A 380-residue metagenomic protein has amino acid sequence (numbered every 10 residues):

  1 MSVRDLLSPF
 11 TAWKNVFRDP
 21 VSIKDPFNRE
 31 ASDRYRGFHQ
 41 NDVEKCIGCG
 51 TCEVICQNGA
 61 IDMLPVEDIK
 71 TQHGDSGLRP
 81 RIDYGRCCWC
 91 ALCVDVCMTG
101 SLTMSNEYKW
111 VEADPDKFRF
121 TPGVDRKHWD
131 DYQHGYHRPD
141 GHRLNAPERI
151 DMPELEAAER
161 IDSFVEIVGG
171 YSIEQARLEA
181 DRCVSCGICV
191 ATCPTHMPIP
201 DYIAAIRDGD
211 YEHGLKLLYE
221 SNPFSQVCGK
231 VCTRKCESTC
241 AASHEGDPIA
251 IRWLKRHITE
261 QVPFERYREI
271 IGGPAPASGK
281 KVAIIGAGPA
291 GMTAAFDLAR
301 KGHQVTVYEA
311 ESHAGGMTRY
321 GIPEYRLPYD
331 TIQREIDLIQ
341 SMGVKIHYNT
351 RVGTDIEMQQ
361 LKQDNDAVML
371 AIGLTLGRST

Functional and structural regions predicted by a protein language model:
M1-K70, R79, Y108-S278, Y329 (+1 more regions): Ferredoxin-type iron-sulfur electron-transfer modules and their immediate structural context
C46-D95, E245, A275-S312: Glycine-rich active-site/cofactor-binding loop and its immediate structural neighborhood
G59, G100, K301, M342 (+1 more regions): Conserved dinucleotide-binding and phosphotransfer motif residues
D62, C93, T103, C189 (+3 more regions): Residue-level detector of anion-binding/catalytic polar loops
L102, H257, E311-H313: Short beta-to-alpha linker loops that shape the active-site pocket of alpha/beta-hydrolase fold enzymes
M104, E309, Y348, L370-I372: General beta-strand structural signal in soluble alpha/beta enzymes
A157-E166, H196-R207, H213-L218, P248-R252 (+2 more regions): Beta1-alpha1 glycine-rich phosphate/pyrophosphate-binding loop at the start of Rossmann-like nucleotide-binding domains
I356, Q360-A367: Core beta-strand elements of the Rossmann-like FAD/NAD(P) dinucleotide-binding domain in flavoenzyme oxidoreductases
